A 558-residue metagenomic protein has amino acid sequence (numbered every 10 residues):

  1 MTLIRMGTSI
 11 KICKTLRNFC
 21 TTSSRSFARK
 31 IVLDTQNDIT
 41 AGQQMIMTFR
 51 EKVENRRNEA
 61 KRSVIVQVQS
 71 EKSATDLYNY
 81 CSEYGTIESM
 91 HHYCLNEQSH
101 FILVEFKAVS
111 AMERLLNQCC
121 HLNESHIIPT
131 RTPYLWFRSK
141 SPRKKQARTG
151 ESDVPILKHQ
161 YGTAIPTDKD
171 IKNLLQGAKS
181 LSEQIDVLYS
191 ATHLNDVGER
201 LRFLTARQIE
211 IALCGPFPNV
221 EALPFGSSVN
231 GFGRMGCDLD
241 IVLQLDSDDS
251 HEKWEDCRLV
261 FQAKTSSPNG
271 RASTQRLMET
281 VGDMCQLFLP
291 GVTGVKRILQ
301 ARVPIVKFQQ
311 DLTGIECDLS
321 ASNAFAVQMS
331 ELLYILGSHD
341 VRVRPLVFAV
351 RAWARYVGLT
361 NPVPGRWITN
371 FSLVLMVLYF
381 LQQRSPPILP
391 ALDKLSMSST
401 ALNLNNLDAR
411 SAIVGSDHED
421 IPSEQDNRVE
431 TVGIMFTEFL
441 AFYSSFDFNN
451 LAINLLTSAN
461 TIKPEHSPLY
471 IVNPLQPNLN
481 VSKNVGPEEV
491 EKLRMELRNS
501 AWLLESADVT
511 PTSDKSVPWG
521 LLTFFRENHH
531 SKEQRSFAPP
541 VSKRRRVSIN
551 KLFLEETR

Functional and structural regions predicted by a protein language model:
T2-G236, L245-R276, R297, Q328: N-terminal regions immediately upstream of nucleotidyltransferase
Q67, Y78-S82, E113-N117, S182-D186 (+13 more regions): Amphipathic alpha-helical interaction motifs in eukaryotic regulatory proteins
V68-K72, C81, G85, H91-N96 (+25 more regions): Residues that form ligand- and interface-recognition hot spots within folded domains
T75-D76, E88-H92, E113-R114, H126-P129 (+7 more regions): Short, flexible/disordered secondary-structure transition segments
V197, N269, S338, G365 (+2 more regions): Conserved aromatic-histidine-acidic binding/catalytic patches
F261-F325, R355-Y356, T360, P364: Conserved catalytic core of two-metal-ion nucleotidyltransferases
S330-T369: Basic, alpha-helical interaction scaffolds
W367, Y379-R558: Pol beta-like nucleotidyltransferase catalytic core
